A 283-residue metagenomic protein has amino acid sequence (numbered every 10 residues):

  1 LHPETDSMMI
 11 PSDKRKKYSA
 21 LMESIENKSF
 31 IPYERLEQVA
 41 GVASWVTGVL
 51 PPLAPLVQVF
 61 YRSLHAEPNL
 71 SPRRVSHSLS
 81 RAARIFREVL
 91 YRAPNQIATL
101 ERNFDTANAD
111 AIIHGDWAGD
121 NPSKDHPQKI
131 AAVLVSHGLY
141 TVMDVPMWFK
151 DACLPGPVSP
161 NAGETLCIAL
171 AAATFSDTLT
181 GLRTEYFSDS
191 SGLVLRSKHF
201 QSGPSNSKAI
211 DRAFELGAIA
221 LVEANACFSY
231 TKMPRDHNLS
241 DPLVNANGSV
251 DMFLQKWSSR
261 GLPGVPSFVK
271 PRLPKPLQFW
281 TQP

Functional and structural regions predicted by a protein language model:
L1, S7, V39, A43 (+1 more regions): C-terminal functional segments of enzyme domains
L1-R102, K232, D241: C-terminal reverse transcriptase regions that engage the nucleic-acid substrate
L1-T5, S44, D116-N121, L134-H137 (+2 more regions): Short, flexible loop/turn elements at secondary-structure junctions
S24, V135-L166, G192-K208: A short, polar/acidic, helix/strand-boundary loop motif
A40, S44, E164-S176, F214-E215: Short, hydrophobic/amphipathic alpha-helical packing segments that form internal helix faces or helix-helix interfaces
V46, L53-L56, D120-K124, G192-R196 (+1 more regions): Flexible loop/turn segments at secondary-structure boundaries
A107-D125: Two-metal-ion RNase H-like nuclease active-site motif
A173-S240, N245: RNase H catalytic domain
